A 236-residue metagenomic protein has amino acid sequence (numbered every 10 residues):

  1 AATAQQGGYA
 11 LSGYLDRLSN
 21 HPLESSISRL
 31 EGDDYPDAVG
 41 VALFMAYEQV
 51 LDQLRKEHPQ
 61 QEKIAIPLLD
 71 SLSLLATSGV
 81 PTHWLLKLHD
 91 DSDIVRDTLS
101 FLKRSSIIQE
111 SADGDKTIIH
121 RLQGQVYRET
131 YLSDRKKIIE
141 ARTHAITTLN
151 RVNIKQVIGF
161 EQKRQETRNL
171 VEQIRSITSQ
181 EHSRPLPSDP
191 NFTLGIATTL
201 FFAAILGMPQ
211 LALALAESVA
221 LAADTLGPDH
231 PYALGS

Functional and structural regions predicted by a protein language model:
A1-P187, N191-T198, A203, G207-Q210 (+1 more regions): Aliphatic-rich helical/repeat scaffold segments used for oligomerization and domain docking
P209-S236: A detector of tandem-repeat and repeat-rich interaction/domain scaffolds
